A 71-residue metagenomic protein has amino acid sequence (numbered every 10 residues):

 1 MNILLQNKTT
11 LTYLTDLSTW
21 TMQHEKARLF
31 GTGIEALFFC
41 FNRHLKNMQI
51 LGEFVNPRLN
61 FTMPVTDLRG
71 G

Functional and structural regions predicted by a protein language model:
M1, T12, T32, K46-M48 (+1 more regions): Residue-level marker of intrinsically disordered, low-complexity segments enriched for small/polar residues
M1-E25: Short aromatic-glycine-(Arg/Gly/Cys) micro-motifs in beta-strand/loop hairpins
Q6, G31, L51: Residues in well-ordered beta-strands of folded domains
W20-N47: A short, charged, amphipathic alpha-helix used as a generic interaction element across diverse proteins
L37-G71: Short, mixed-charge low-complexity intrinsically disordered segments
